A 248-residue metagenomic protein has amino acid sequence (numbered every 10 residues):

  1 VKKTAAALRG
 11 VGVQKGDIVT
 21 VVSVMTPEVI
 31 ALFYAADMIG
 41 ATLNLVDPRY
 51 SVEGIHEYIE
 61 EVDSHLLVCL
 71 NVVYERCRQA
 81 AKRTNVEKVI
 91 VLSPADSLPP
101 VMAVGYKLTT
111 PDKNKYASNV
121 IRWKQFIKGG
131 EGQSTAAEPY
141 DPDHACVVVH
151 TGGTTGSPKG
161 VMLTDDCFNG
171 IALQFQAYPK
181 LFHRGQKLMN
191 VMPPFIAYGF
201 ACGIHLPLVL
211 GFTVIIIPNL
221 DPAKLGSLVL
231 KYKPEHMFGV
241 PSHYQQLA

Functional and structural regions predicted by a protein language model:
V1-K3, K128-E131, P142, V161-L181 (+2 more regions): Conserved structural elements of the adenylate-forming
T4-Y50, V62, V191-P193: Conserved AMP-binding/adenylate-forming
G10-V11, M38-Q125: Structural core segment of the AMP-binding/adenylate-forming
V19, A36, L67, A145 (+5 more regions): Conserved S/T- and glycine-rich ATP-binding loop of Class I adenylate-forming
S23-V24, A41-E57, N71-V73, F212-Y232 (+1 more regions): ATP-dependent adenylate-forming carboxylate-activation enzymes
V24, C69-A80, A95-L98, M192 (+2 more regions): Adenylate-forming
K113-H150, S157, K180-K187: Conserved pre-ATP/AMP-binding loop-to-beta segment of ANL
N169-K187, F195-F238: Conserved AMP-binding/adenylation subdomain of ANL enzymes
